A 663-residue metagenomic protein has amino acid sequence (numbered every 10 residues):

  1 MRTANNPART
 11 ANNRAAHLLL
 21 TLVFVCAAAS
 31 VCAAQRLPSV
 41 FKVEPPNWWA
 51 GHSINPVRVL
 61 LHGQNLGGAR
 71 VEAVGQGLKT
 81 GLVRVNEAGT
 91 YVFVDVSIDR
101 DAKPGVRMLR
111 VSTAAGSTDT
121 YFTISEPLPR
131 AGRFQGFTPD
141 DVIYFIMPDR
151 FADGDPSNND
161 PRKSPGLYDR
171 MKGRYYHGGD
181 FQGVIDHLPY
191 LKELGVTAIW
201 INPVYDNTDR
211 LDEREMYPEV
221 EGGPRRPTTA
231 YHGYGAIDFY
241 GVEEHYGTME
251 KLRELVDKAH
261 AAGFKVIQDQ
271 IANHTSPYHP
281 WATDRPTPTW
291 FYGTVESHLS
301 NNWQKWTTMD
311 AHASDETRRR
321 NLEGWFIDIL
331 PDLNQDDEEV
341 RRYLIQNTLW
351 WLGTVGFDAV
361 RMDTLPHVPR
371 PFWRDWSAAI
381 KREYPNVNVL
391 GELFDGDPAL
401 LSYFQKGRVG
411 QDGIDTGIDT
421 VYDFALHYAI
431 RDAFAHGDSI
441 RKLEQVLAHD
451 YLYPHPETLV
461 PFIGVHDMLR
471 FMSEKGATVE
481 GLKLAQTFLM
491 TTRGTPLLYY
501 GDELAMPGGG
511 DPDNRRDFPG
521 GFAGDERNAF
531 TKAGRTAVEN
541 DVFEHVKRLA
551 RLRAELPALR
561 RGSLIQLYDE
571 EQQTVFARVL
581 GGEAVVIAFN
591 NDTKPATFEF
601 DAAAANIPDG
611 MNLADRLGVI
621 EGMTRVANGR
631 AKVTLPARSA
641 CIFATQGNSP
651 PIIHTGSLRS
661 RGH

Functional and structural regions predicted by a protein language model:
L19-A29: Bacterial N-terminal signal peptides
A33-A34, L128-V142, K192-G195, L498 (+1 more regions): Carbohydrate-interacting/catalytic domains
A34-G68, T120-F134: Beta-strand/beta-sandwich contexts
H52-A115: Immunoglobulin-like IPT/TIG beta-sandwich domains and homologous Ig-like subdomains
D141, A152-L349, T354-V355, D375-R382 (+4 more regions): Substrate-binding/active-site clefts of carbohydrate-active enzymes
I146, L191, I201, F239 (+10 more regions): Conserved, mostly hydrophobic/aromatic
V256, H274, N347-L349, G353 (+10 more regions): Active-site-proximal helices and loops of the catalytic beta/alpha 8
P456-A477: Active-site clefts of carbohydrate-active enzymes
